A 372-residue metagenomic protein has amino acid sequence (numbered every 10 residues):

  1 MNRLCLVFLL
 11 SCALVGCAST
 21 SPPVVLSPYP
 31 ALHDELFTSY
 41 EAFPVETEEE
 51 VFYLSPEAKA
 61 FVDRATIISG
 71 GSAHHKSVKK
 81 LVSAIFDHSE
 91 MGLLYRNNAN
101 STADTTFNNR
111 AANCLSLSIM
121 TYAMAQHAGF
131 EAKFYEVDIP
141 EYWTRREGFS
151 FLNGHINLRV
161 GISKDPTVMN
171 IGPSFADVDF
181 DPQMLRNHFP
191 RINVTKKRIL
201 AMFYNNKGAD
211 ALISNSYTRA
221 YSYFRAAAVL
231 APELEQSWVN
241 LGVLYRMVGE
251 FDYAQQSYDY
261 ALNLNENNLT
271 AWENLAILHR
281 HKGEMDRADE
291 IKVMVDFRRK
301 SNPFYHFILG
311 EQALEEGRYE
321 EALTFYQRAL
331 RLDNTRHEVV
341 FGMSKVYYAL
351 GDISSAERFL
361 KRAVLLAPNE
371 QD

Functional and structural regions predicted by a protein language model:
F43-T105: Secondary-structure boundary elements
N97-W238, M247, D252-W272: Long, contiguous interaction/recruitment modules in multidomain scaffold/adaptor proteins
N206, N240, N274, F307-I308 (+1 more regions): Canonical tetratricopeptide repeat
I213, M247-V248, I277, H281-K282 (+2 more regions): Register position in tetratricopeptide repeats
P232, E266, K300-S301, N334 (+1 more regions): Short coil turns that delineate tetratricopeptide repeat
